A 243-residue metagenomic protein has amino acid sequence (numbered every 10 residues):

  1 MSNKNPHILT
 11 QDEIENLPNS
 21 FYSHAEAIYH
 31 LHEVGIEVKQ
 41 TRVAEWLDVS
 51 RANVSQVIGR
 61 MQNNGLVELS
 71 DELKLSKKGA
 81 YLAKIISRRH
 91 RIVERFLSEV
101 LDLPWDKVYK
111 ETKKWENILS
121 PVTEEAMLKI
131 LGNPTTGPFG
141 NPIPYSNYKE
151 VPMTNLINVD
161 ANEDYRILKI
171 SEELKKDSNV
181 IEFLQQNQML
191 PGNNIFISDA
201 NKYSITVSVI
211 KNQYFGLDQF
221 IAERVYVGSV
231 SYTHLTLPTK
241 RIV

Functional and structural regions predicted by a protein language model:
M1-D48: Extreme N-terminal segment that seeds HTH/winged-HTH DNA-binding domains in transcriptional regulators
A52: Key DNA-contact positions within bacterial/archaeal DNA-binding proteins
N63-S70: A short, conserved structural fragment
D71-H90: Basic, amphipathic "hinge/linker" alpha-helix immediately C-terminal to the N-terminal HTH DNA-binding motif
N117-R224: Mid-protein regulatory/catalytic core that forms ligand/cofactor-binding pockets and protein-protein interaction
Y232-T239: Conserved small/polar residues in nucleotide/adenosyl-binding loops
